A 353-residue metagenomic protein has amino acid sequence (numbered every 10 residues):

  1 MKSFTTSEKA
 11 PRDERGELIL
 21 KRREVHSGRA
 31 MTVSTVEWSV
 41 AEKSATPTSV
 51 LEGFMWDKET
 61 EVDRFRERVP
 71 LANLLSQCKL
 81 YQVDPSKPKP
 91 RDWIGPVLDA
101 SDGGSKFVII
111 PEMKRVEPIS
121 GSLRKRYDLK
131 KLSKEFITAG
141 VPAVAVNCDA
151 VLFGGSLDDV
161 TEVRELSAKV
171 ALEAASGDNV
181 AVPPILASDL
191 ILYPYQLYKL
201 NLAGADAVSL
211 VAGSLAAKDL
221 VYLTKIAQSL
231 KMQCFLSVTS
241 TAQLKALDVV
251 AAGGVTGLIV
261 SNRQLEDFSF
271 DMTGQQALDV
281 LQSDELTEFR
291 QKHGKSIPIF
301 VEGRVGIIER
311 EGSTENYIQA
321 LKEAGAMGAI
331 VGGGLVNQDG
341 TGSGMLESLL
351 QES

Functional and structural regions predicted by a protein language model:
K2-R124: An N-cap/entry alpha-helix motif that binds or orients negatively charged groups
F4-G16, R22-R23, S27-T32, G274-S283 (+2 more regions): C-terminal helical cap(s) of enzyme catalytic domains, especially alpha/beta-barrels
V40-E42, I109-K130, V180-L192, A212 (+3 more regions): Active-site mouth loops of central-metabolism enzymes
I94-S105, F153-L186, V221-T239, G274-P298 (+1 more regions): Alpha-helix-loop-beta-strand connector modules within alpha/beta enzyme cores
M113-R124, L132-D158, D248-K292, I297: Glycine/Thr-rich beta-alpha phosphate-binding loop at enzyme active sites
G140-V141, S167-K169, V182, N201-V208 (+4 more regions): Glycine-enriched alpha-helix->loop->beta-strand junction motifs that scaffold or abut catalytic
P142, K199-D219, L258-S269, A324-S348: Glycine-rich phosphate-binding active-site loops on the catalytic face of alpha/beta enzymes
L192-G204, S240-G254, K295-A329, N337 (+1 more regions): Catalytic cores of alpha/beta
